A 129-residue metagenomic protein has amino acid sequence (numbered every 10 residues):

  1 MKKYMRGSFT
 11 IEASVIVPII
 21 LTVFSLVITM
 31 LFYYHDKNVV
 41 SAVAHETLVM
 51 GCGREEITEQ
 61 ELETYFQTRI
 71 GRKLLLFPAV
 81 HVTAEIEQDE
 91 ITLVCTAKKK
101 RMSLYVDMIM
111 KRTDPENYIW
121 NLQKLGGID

Functional and structural regions predicted by a protein language model:
K2-T64: Alpha-helical assembly-interface signal, strongest on the long, hydrophobic N-terminal helix that forms
G53-D129: Short, conserved structural patches
